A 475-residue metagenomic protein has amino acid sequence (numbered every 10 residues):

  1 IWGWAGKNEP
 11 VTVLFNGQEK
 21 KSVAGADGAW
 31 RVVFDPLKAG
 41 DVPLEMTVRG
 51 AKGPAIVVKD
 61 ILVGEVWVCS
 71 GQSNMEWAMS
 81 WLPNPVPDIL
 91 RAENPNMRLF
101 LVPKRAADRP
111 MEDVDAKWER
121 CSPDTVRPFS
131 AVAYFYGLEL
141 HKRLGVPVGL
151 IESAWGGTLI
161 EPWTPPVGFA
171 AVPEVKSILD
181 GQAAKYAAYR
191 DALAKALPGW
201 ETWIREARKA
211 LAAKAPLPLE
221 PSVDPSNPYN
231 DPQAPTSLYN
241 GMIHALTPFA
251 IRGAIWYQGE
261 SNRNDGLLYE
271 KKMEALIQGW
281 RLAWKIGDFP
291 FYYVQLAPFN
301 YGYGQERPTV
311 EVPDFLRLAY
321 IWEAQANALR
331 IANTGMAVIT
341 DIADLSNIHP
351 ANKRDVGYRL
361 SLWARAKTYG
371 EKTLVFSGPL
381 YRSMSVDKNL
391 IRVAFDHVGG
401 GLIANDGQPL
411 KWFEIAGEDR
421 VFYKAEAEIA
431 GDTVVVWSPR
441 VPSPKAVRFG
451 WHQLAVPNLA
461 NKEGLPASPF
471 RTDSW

Functional and structural regions predicted by a protein language model:
I1-W475: Cell-envelope and extracellular/periplasmic
